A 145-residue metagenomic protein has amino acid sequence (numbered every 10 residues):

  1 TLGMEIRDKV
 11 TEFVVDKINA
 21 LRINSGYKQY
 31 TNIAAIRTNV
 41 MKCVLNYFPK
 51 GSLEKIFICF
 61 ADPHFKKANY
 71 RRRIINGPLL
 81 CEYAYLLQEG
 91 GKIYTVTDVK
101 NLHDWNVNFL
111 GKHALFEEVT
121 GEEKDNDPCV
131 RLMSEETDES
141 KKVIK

Functional and structural regions predicted by a protein language model:
T1-M4: Short beta-strand element of Class I
R7: Conserved SAM/SAH-binding beta-strand->alpha-helix loop
V14-V15, N106: Conserved SAM-binding loop
V15-K55: S-adenosyl-L-methionine
M41, Y47-I74: A short SAM/SAH-binding and catalytic strip from SAM-dependent methyltransferases
A68-Y70, K92-H113: Conserved class I S-adenosyl-L-methionine
R73-K92: A short glycine-rich, Lys/Arg-flanked "PGG" loop and its adjoining helix->strand segment in the class I
L102-K145: Class I S-adenosyl-L-methionine
